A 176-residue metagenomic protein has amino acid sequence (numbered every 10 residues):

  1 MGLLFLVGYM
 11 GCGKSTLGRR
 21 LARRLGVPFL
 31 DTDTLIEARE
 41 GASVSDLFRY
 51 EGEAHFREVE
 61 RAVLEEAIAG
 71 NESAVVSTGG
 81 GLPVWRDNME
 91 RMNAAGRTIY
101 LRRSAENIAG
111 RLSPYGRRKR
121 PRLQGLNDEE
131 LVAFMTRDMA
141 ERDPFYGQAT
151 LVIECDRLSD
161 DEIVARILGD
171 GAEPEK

Functional and structural regions predicted by a protein language model:
L6: Hydrophobic anchor at the beta1->P-loop junction of P-loop NTPases
Y9: P-loop (Walker A) phosphate-binding loop of NTP-binding proteins
K14: Conserved lysine of the Walker
L17: Hydrophobic positions on the alpha1 helix immediately C-terminal to the Walker A/P-loop
R24, A140-K176: NTP-dependent small-molecule kinase module
D31-N93, P114: ATP-dependent small-molecule kinase phosphotransfer cores that center on conserved nucleotide phosphate-binding segments
G80-L82, S104-E106, L158-S159: Short glycine-rich anion-binding loops that position phosphate/pyrophosphate groups of nucleotides and phosphorylated
A94-D143: A glycine- and Lys/Arg-enriched "phosphate-lid" helix/loop adjacent to the NTP-binding pocket of small-molecule kinases
